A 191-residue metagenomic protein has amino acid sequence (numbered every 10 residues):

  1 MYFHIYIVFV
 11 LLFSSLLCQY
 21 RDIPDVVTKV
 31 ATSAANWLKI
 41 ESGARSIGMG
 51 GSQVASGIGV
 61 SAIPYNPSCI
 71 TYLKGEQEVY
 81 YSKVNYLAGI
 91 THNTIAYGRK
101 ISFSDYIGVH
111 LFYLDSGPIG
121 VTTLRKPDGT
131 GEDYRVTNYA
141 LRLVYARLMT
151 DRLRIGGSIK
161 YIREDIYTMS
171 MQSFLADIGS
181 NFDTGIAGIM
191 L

Functional and structural regions predicted by a protein language model:
M1-Y2, C18: Surface-exposed charge patches in extracellular/virion surface proteins
Y2-V10: Sec-dependent signal peptide recognition, specifically the positively charged N-region followed immediately by
V10-C18: Hydrophobic h-region of N-terminal signal peptides that target proteins for export in Gram-negative bacteria
Q19-L191: Subset of outer-membrane beta-barrel
